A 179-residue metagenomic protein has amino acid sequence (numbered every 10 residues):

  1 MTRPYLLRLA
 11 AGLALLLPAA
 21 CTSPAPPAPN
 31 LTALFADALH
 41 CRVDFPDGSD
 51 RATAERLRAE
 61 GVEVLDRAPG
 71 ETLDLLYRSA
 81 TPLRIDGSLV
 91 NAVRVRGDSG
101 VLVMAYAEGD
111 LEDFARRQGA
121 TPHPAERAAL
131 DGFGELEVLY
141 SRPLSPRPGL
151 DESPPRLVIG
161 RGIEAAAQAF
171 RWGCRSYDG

Functional and structural regions predicted by a protein language model:
M1-Y5: N-terminal secretory signal peptides that target proteins for export/translocation
A10-P18: Bacterial N-terminal signal peptides
A14, L34, A167-Q168: Residue-level signal for mature regions of secreted extracellular proteins and peptides
C21-M104: Short helix/turn-capping signatures at newly exposed starts of structured segments
F45-R51, R56-E60, D113-A125, Y177-G179: Surface-exposed flexible segments
S79-P146: Long, charged/polar, surface-exposed segments that mediate recognition or autoinhibition
A120-G179: Non-cytosolic coordination micro-motifs
